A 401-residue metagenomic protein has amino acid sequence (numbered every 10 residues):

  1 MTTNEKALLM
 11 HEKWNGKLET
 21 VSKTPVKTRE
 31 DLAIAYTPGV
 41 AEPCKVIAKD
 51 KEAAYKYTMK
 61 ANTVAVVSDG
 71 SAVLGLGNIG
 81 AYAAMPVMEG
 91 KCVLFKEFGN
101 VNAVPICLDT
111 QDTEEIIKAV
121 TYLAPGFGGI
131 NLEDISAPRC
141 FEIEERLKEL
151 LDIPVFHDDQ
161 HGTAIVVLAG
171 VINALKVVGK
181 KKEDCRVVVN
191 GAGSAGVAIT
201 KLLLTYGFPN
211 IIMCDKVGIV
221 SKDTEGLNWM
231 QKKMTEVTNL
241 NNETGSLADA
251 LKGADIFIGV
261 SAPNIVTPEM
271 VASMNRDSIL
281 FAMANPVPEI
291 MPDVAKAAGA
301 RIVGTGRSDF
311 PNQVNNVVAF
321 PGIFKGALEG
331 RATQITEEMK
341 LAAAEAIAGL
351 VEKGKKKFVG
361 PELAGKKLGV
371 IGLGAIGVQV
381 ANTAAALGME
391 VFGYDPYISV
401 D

Functional and structural regions predicted by a protein language model:
M1-I153, Q334, L341-A342, A348-L350: N-terminal ligand-binding/catalytic initiation module
L74-L76, C140, T163-L168, N190-K201 (+5 more regions): Short glycine/serine/threonine-rich phosphate/pyrophosphate-binding segments that cradle anionic phosphate groups
E114, T224, Q231-S273: A structured beta-alpha segment of the ubiquitous adenosine-cofactor-binding alpha/beta core
Y122, S136-L150, F156-G196, K201-D215 (+2 more regions): Hydrophobic, small-residue-rich alpha-helical packing segments that form membrane-like cores
P154, D158-D159, V178, A282-K357: Adenosine-phosphate binding glycine-rich loop
Q160-V166, V171-K182, E345, E352-K367 (+2 more regions): Phosphate-binding beta-alpha-beta segment of Rossmann-like dinucleotide-binding domains, i.e., the NAD(P)
G196-D215, F358-D401: Rossmann-like dinucleotide/phosphate-binding beta-alpha-beta segment
